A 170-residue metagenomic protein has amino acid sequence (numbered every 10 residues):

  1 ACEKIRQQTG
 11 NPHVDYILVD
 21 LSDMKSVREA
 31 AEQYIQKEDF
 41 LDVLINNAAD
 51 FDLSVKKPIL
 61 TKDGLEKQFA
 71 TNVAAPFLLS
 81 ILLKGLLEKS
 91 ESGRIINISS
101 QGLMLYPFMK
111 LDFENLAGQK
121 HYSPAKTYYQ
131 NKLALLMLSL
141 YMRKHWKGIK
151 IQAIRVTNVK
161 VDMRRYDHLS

Functional and structural regions predicted by a protein language model:
A1-R165: Rossmann-fold NAD(P)H-dependent dehydrogenase/reductase core
H168-S170: Terminal hydrophobic/aromatic helix or amphipathic segment near a protein terminus
